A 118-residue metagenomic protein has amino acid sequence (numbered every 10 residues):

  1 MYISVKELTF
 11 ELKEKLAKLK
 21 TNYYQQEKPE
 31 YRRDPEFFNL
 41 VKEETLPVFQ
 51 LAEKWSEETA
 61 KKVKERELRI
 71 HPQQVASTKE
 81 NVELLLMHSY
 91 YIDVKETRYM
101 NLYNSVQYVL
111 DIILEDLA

Functional and structural regions predicted by a protein language model:
M1, E30-R33, F37, E67 (+2 more regions): Residue-level recognition of alpha-helical structural elements
M1-R33, L110: Short terminal alpha-helical segments
V5-K15, F37, V41-E44, Q74 (+1 more regions): Amphipathic alpha-helix face/heptad-repeat signature
E11, K15-N22, L51-W55, T78-L84 (+2 more regions): Amphipathic, well-ordered alpha-helical segments in soluble domains
T21-W55: Alpha-helical segments in soluble extracytoplasmic regions
L51-H71: Short, solvent-exposed, charged loop/turn and helix-capping segments that join or cap alpha-helices on peripheral
R69-N81: Short, well-ordered alpha-helical segments that carry or flank key catalytic/ligand-binding motifs at enzyme/regulatory
K79-A118: Amphipathic alpha-helical binding modules
